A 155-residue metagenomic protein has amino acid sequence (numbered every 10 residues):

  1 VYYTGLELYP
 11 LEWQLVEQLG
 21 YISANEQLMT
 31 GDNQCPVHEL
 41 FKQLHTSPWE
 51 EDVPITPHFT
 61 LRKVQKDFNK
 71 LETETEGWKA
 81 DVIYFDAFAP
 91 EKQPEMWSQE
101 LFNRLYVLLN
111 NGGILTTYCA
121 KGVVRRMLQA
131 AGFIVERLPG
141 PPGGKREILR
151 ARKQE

Functional and structural regions predicted by a protein language model:
Y2-E7: Conserved SAM-binding motif I beta-strand of class I
L8, W97, A120: Short beta->alpha hinge that forms the Motif I/post-I loop of the SAM-binding pocket
L11-L19: Short alpha-helix adjacent to the SAM-binding motif of class I
Q18-T75: S-adenosyl-L-methionine
D81-E95: A short SAM/SAH-binding and catalytic strip from SAM-dependent methyltransferases
V82-Y84, N111-C119: Conserved beta-strand signature within the Rossmann-like core of class I S-adenosyl-L-methionine
E95-N111: A short glycine-rich, Lys/Arg-flanked "PGG" loop and its adjoining helix->strand segment in the class I
K121-E155: Class I S-adenosyl-L-methionine
